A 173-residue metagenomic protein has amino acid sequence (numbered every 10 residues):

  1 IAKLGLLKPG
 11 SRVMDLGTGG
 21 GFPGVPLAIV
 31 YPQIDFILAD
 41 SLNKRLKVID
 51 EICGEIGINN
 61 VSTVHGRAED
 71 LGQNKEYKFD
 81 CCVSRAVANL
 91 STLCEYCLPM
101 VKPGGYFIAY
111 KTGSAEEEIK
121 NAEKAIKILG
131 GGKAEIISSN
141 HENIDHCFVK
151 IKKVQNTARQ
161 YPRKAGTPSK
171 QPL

Functional and structural regions predicted by a protein language model:
I1-A88, C94-E95: Conserved SAM/SAH cofactor-binding pocket of Class I
Y31, V101-P103: Helix-to-beta-strand junctions that scaffold the AdoMet/dcAdoMet cofactor pocket in Class I SAM-dependent enzymes
S41, T112, K153: Cofactor-binding loop segments of dinucleotide-utilizing enzymes, especially the Rossmann-like FAD- and NAD(P)+-binding
R45-K47, A115, I119: Short alpha-helix immediately C-terminal to the canonical SAM-binding loop
E69, N89, T112-E116, H141: Short "lid" loop at the C-terminus of a central beta-strand within the Rossmann-like core of SAM-dependent
E76, C94, I119-K120, D145: Conserved strand-to-helix beginnings and helix N-cap segments that scaffold or border functional pockets
G104-S114: Conserved beta-strand signature within the Rossmann-like core of class I S-adenosyl-L-methionine
K120-L173: SAM/dcSAM-binding transferase cores
